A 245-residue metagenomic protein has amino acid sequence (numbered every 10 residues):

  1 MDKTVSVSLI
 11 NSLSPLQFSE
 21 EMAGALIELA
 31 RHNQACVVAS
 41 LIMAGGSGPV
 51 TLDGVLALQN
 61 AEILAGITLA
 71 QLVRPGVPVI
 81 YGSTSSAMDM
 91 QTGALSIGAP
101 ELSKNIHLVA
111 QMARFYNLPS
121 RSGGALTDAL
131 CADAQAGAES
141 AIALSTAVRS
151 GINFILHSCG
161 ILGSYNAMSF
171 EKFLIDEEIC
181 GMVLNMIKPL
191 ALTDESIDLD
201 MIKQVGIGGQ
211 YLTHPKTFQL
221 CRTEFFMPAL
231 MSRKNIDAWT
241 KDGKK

Functional and structural regions predicted by a protein language model:
M1-R149, N153: Helix-rich catalytic cores of soluble enzyme domains
G46, V50-D53, Q59, Q91-G93 (+6 more regions): Surface-exposed loop/turn and secondary-structure junction residues enriched for glycine/proline
L118-G124, F154-C159, P189-L199: Acidic/polar loop patches that form or flank catalytic/metal-binding clefts of enzymes that bind anionic ligands
A132-A134, N166-E171: Histidine/acidic-residue-rich catalytic or RNA/ligand-binding cores of hydrolases and nuclease-related proteins
S145-A167: Glycine-rich phosphate-binding active-site loops on the catalytic face of alpha/beta enzymes
E171-K245: Catalytic-core signal marking the mid-to-C-terminal active-site face
